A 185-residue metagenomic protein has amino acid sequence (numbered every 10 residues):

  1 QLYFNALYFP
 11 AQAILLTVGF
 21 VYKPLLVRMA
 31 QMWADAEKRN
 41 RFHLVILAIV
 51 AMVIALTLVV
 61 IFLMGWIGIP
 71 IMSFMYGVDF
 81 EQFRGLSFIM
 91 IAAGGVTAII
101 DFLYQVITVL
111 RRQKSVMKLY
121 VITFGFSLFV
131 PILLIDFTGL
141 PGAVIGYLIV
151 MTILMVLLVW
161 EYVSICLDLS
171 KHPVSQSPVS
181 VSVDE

Functional and structural regions predicted by a protein language model:
Q1-Q12, E81-R84, A143-I145: Interfacial/gating helices of multi-pass transporter permease domains
N5, E37-I54, L63-W66, R84-S87: Interfacial transmembrane-helix starts/ends
L7, A11-E37, V106-V109: Helix-loop junctions and terminal segments of transmembrane helices in multi-pass membrane transport/translocation
L16-F20, I61-W66, L128, I132-L133 (+1 more regions): Membrane-embedded alpha-helical segments of multi-pass transporters/permeases
G65-G95: Interfacial segments at transmembrane-helix termini and the short loops linking adjacent helices
A92-L119: Membrane-interface junctions at transmembrane-helix termini in multi-pass inner-membrane proteins
F124-M155, D168: Membrane-interface helix-loop junctions in multi-pass transport and translocation proteins
